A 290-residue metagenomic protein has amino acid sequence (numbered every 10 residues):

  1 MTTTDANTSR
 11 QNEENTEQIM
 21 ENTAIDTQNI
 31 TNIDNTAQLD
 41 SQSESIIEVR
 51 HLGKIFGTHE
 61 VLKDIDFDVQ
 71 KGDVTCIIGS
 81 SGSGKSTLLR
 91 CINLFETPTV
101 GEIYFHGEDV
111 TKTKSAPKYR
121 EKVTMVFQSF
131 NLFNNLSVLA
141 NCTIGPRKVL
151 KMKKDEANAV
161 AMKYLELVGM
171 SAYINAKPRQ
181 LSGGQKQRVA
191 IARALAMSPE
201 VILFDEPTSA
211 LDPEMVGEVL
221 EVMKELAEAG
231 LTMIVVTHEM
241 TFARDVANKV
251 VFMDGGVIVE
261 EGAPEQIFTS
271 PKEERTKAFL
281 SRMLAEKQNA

Functional and structural regions predicted by a protein language model:
M1-G53, Q288-A290: ABC-family P-loop ATPase nucleotide-binding domain
N22, E265-A290: C-terminal boundary and immediately downstream tail of ABC-type ATPase nucleotide-binding domains
Q42-P264: ABC family nucleotide-binding domain
